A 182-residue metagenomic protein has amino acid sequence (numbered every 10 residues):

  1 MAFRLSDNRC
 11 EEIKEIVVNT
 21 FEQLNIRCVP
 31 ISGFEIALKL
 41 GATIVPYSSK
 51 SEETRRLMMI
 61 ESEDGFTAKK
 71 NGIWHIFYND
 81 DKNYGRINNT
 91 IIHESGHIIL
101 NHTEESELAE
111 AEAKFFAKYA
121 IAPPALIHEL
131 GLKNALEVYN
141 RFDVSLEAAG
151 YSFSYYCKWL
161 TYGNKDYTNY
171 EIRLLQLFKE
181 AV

Functional and structural regions predicted by a protein language model:
M1-V182: Active-site hotspot residues in diverse enzymes, especially metal/ion-binding acidic/histidine motifs
